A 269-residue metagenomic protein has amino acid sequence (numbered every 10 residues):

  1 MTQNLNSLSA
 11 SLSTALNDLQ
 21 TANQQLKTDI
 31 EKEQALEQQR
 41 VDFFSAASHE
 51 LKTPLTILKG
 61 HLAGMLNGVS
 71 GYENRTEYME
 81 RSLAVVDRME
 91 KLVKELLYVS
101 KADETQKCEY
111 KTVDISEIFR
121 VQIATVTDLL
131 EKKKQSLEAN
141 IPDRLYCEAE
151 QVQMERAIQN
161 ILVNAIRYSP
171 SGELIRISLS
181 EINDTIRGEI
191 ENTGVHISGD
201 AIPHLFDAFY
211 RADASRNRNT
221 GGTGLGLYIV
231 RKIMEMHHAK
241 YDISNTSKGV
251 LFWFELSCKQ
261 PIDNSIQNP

Functional and structural regions predicted by a protein language model:
M1-A35: Amphipathic coiled-coil signaling helices used for dimeric signal transmission
N17, R81-M89: Short alpha-helical segment of the dimerization/phosphotransfer core of two-component systems
E31-Q34, L66-E73, E104: Short acidic helix/loop segment immediately C-terminal to the autophosphorylated histidine in two-component histidine
E104-E109, Y146-A149: Conserved micro-motifs of the catalytic ATP-binding
K111-T112, E131, S136-Y146: Conserved catalytic submotifs in the C-terminal HATPase_c
I197-R211: Short conserved segment of the HATPase_c
H238-S244: Glycine-rich ATP-binding loops of the HATPase_c
